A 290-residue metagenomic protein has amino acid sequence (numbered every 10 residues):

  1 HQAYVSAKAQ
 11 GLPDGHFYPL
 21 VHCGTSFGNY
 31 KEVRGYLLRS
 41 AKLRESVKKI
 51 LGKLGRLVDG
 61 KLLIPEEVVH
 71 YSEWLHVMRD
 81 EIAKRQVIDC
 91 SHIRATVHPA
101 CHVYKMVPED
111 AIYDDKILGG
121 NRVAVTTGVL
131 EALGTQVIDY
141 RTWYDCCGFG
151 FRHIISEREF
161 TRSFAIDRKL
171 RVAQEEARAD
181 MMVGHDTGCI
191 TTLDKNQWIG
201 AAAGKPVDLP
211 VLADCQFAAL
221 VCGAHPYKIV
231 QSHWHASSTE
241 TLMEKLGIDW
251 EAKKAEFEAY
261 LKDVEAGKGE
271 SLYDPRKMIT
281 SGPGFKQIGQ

Functional and structural regions predicted by a protein language model:
H1-Q290: Iron-sulfur cluster-binding electron-transfer modules in prokaryotic oxidoreductases
